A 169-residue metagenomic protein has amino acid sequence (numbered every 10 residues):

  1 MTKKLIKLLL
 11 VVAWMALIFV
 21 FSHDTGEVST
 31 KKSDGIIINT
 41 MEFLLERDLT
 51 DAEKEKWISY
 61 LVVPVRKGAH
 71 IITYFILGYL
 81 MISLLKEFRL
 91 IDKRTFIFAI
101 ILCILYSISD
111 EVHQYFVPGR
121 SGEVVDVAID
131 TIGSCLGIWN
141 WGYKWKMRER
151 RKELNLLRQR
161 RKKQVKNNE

Functional and structural regions predicted by a protein language model:
M1-F75: "…centered on the first transmembrane helix and the immediately adjacent amphipathic helix/loop
K3-I6, F88-F98, R120-V124: Membrane-helix interface segments
A13-I18, F96-Q114: Small-polar-interrupted transmembrane alpha-helices in polytopic inner-membrane proteins
D24-V28, L84-F88, D92, F116-R120 (+3 more regions): Membrane-interface elements of multi-pass transporters and channels
I71-E87, I132-R148: Membrane-interfacial alpha-helical segments at the cytosolic side of multi-pass membrane proteins
S107-T131: Interfacial helix-loop-helix junctions of multi-pass membrane proteins
E149-E169: Membrane-interfacial, low-structure loops and terminal tails that flank and connect transmembrane helices in multi-pass
